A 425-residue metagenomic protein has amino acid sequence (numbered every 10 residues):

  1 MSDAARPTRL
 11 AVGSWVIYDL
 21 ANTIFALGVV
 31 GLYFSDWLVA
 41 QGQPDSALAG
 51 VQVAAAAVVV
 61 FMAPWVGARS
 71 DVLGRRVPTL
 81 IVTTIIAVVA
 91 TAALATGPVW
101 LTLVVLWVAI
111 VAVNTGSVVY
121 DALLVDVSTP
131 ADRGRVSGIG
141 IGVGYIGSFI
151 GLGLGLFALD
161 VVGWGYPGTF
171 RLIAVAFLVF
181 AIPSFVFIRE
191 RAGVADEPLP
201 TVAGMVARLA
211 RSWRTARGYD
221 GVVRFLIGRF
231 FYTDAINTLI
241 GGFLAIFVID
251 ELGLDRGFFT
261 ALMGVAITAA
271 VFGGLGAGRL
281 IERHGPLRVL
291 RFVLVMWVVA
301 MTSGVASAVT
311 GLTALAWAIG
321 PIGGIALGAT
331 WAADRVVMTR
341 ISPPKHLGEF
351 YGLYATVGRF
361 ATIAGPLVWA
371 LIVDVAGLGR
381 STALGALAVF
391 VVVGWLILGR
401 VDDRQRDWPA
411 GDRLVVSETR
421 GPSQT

Functional and structural regions predicted by a protein language model:
S2-V12, R191-I227, E418-G421: Juxtamembrane intracellular "pre-TM" segments in multi-pass secondary transporters
D3-A56, G221-L262: Helix-loop boundary and gating motifs at the non-cytosolic
F61-G74, F272-P286, V373: Helix-to-loop junctions at the C-terminal end of transmembrane segments in multipass secondary transporters
V72-I85, E282-M296: Cytoplasmic membrane-interface "Motif A"-like loop-to-helix N-cap segments of 12-TM Major Facilitator Superfamily
I81-P98, M296-T310: C-terminal ends and interior cores of transmembrane alpha-helices in multi-pass membrane transporters/permeases
A90, W100-G116, L315-A329: Hydrophobic core of transmembrane alpha-helices in multi-pass small-molecule transporters, especially MFS/SLC-type
T115-S128, A329-P343: Intracellular juxtamembrane helix-capping segments at the cytosolic ends of symmetry-related transmembrane helices
F157-V175, L371-V391: A membrane-interface helix-boundary motif in multi-pass transporters
